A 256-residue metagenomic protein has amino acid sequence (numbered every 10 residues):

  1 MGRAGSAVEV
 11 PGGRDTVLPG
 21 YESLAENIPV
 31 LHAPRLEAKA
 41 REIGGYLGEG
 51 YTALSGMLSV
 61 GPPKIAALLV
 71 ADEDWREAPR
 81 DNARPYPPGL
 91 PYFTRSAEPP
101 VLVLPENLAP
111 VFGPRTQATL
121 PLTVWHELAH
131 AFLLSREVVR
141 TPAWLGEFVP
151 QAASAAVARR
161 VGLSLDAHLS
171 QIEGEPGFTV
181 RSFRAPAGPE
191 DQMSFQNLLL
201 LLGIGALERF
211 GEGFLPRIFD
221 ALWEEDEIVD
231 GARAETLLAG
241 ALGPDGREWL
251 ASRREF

Functional and structural regions predicted by a protein language model:
M1-G20, R254-F256: N-terminal low-structure segments adjacent to metalloprotease catalytic domains across cellular compartments
T16, R184-F256: Pan-zinc metallopeptidase signature
V17-W125, A131, S135-R136: Juxtacatalytic substrate-recognition/specificity segment
K39, I43-G50, L120, V124 (+5 more regions): Stable alpha-helical elements in mature extracytoplasmic
L108-V111, E175-P189: Acidic/His metal-coordination segments adjacent to aromatic residues that form catalytic metal sites in metalloenzymes
A129, L133-E137, S154-G162, L207 (+1 more regions): Hydrophobic/aromatic-lined pockets within catalytic cores
V139-E147, E190-M193: Active-site metal-coordination segments of metallo-dependent hydrolases
A143-S182, G246: Post-HExxH zinc-binding segment in Zn-dependent metallohydrolases
